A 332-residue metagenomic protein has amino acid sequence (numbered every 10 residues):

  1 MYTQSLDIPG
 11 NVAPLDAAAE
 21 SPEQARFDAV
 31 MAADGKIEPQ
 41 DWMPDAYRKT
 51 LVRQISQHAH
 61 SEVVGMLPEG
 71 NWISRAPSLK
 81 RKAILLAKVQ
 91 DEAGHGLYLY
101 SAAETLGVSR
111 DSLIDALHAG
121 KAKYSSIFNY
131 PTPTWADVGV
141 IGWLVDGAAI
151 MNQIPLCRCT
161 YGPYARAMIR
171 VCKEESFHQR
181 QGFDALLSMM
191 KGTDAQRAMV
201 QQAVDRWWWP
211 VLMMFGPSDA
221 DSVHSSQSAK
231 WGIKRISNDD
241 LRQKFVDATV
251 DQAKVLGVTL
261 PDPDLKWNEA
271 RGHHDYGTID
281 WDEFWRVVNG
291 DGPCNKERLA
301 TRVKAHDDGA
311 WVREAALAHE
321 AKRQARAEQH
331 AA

Functional and structural regions predicted by a protein language model:
M1-M43, Y47, A310-A332: Extreme N-terminal leader/anchor segments
Y2-Q24, K88-A116, F183-L186: Conserved alpha-helical segments that form or flank metal/cofactor-binding pockets of metalloenzymes
T3, D7, A198-A332: Extended, helix-rich structural scaffolds rather than catalytic motifs
K36-S56, A116-G142, C159, G192-Q196 (+1 more regions): Acidic/His metal-coordination segments adjacent to aromatic residues that form catalytic metal sites in metalloenzymes
W42-Y47, G65-A87, A149-Y164: Helix-loop segments that flank and shape redox-cofactor active sites
Y47-H58, P77-H95, V138, P163-E175 (+1 more regions): Alpha-helical scaffold segments that form or flank carboxylate-/histidine-based iron centers
Y130-Q181: Internal, conserved structured core segments that host functional sites
C159-W209: Glycine- and acidic-residue-rich phosphate-binding/metal-coordinating active-site segment common to enzymes that handle
